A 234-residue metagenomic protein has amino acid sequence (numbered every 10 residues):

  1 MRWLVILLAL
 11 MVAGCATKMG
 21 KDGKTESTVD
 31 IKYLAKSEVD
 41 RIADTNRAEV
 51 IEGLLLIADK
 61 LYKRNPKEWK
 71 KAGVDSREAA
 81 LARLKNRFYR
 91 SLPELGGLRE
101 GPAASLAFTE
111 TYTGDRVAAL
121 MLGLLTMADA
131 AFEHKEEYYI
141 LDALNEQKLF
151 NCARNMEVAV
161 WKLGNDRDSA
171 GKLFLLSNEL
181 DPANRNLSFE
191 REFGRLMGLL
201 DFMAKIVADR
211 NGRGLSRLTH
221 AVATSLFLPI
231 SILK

Functional and structural regions predicted by a protein language model:
M1-L7: Sec-dependent signal peptide recognition, specifically the positively charged N-region followed immediately by
M11-G14: C-terminal motif of bacterial Sec signal peptides marking the signal peptidase cleavage site
A16-A119: N-terminal Sec/ER secretory leader and immediately downstream segment of secreted/extracellular precursors
Y33, S231-K234: Long, contiguous all-alpha helical interaction modules
K71-L226: Mature extracellular/secreted ectodomains of secretory-pathway proteins
